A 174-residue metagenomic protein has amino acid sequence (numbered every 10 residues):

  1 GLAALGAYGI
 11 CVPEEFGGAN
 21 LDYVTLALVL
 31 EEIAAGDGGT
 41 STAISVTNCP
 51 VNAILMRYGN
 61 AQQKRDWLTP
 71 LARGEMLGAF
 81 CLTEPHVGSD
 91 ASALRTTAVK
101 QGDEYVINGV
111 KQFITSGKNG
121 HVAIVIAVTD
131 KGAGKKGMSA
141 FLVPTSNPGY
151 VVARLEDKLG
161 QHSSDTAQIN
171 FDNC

Functional and structural regions predicted by a protein language model:
A4-L77, T115-V122, G134: Internal helix-loop-helix
G6, P13, V29, N60 (+5 more regions): Buried hydrophobic positions in well-ordered alpha/beta secondary-structure cores of metabolic enzymes
L30-A34, A127, V143-P148, D172-C174: Short Ser/Thr-interspersed hydrophobic loop/turn segments at strand-loop and sheet-helix junctions that line or gate
I44, L71, H86-S89, F113-S116 (+2 more regions): Short Gly/Pro-enriched turn/cap motifs at secondary-structure boundaries
L55, D90-L94, G117-N119, V152-L155: Short acidic, glycine/serine/threonine-rich loops at helix termini
L77-K100: A gly/ser-rich beta-alpha-beta helix-loop segment of oxidoreductase catalytic cores
A93-R95, S146-C174: Flexible, small-/acidic-enriched active-site or ligand-binding loops
E104, N108-V152: A short core secondary-structure module
